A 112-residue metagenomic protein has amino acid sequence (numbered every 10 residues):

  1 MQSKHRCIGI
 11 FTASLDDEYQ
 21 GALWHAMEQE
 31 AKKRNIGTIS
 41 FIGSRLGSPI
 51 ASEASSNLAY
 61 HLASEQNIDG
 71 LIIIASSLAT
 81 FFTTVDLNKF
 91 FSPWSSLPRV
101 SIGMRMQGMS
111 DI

Functional and structural regions predicted by a protein language model:
M1-I112: Alpha-helical recognition/docking segments in bacterial nutrient-uptake and carbohydrate-utilization systems
